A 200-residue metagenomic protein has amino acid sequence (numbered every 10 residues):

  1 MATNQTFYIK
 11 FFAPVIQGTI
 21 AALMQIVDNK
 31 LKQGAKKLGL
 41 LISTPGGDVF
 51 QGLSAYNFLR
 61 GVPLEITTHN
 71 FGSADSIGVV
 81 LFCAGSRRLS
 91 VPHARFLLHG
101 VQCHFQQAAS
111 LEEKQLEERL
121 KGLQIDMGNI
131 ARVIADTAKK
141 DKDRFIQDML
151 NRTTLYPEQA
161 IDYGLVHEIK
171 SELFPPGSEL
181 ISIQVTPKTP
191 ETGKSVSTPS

Functional and structural regions predicted by a protein language model:
M1-I77, C83-S200: N-terminal organellar transit peptides
